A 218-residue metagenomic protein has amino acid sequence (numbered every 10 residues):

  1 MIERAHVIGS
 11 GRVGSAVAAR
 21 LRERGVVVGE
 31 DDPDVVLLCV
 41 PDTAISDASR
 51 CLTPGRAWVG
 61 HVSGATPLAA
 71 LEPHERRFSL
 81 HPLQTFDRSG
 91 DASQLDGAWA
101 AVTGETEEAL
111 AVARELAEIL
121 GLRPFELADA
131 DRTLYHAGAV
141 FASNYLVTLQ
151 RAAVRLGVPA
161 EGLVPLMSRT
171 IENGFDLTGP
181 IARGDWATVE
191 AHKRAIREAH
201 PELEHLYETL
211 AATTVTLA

Functional and structural regions predicted by a protein language model:
M1-D32: NAD(P)+-binding Rossmann beta1-loop-alpha1 motif at the extreme N-terminus of oxidoreductases
A5-V7, L38, V102: Hydrophobic Val/Ile/Leu positions in short beta-strands of Rossmann-like dinucleotide-binding domains
S15, A19, D32-D91: Rossmann-like NAD(P)(H) cofactor-binding subdomain of soluble oxidoreductases
G25-V26, E75, L122, V158: Short phosphate-binding/catalytic loops that engage adenosine nucleotides
V62-A65, R76, L83-Q94, E105-E107 (+3 more regions): Predominantly flavin-linked oxidoreductase catalytic cores and closely associated redox partners
A92-N173: Internal alpha-helical scaffold of NAD(P)-dependent oxidoreductase catalytic cores
E161-A218: NAD(P)-dependent Rossmann-like dehydrogenase/reductase catalytic/cofactor-binding core
